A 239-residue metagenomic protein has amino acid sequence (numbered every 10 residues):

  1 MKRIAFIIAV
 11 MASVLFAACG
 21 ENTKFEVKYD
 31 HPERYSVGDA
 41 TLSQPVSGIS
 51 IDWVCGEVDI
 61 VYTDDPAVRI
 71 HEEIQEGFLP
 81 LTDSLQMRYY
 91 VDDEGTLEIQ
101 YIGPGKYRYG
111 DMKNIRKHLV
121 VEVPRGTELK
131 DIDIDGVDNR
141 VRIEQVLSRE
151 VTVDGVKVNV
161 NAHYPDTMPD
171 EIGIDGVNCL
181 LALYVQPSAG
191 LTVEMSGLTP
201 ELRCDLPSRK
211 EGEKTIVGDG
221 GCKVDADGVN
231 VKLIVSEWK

Functional and structural regions predicted by a protein language model:
M1-A17: Sec-dependent bacterial lipoprotein signal peptides
C19-T82, Y107-V123, R142-I143, N161 (+1 more regions): Short acidic/polar N-terminal linker immediately downstream of export determinants
V37-T41, E57-T63, M87-R88, G110-D111 (+8 more regions): Short, T/G/N/S-enriched strand-turn elements that build extracellular solenoid repeat scaffolds
G48-V54, R69-H71, L97-Q100, L129-V137 (+5 more regions): Well-ordered beta-strand segments characteristic of repetitive beta-sheet solenoids
T63-D65, E73-Q75, I102-P104, G126 (+4 more regions): Solvent-exposed coil/turn segments that connect beta secondary-structure elements in extracytoplasmic/periplasmic
D64-P66, D93-T96, G212, V229: Ser/Thr- and Asn-enriched, surface-exposed coil loops between beta-strands
G77-P104: Mid-chain, structured segments of secreted extracytoplasmic proteins
V160-K239: Short, surface-exposed interaction patches in beta-rich subdomains that mediate adhesion/assembly near membranes
